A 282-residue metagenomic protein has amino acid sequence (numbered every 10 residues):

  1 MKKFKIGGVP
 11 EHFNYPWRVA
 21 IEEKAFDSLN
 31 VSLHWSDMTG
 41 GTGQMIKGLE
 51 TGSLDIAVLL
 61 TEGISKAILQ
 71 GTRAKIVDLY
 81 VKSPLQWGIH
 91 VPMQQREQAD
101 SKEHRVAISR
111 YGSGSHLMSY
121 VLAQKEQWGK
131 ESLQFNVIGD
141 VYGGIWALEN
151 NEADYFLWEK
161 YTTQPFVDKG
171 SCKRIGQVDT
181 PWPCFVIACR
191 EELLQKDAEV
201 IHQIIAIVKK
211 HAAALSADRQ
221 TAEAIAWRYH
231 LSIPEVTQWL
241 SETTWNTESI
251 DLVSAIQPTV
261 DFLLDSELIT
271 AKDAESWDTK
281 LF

Functional and structural regions predicted by a protein language model:
K2-W128, I138, D154-K160, C172-I175: Short, glycine-/small- and polar/acidic-enriched structural segments that line small-molecule recognition paths
R18, S65-I68, Y120, Q164 (+3 more regions): Predominant activation on well-ordered alpha-helical scaffold segments within soluble catalytic domains
K130-Q134: Short acidic capping loops at alpha-helix termini that bridge into adjacent secondary structure
Y142-A226: Pocket-lining segment of extracytoplasmic ligand-binding domains
K196-T270: Secondary-structure end/capping motifs
L264-F282: Conserved C-terminal helix/tail region of periplasmic/extracytoplasmic solute-binding proteins
